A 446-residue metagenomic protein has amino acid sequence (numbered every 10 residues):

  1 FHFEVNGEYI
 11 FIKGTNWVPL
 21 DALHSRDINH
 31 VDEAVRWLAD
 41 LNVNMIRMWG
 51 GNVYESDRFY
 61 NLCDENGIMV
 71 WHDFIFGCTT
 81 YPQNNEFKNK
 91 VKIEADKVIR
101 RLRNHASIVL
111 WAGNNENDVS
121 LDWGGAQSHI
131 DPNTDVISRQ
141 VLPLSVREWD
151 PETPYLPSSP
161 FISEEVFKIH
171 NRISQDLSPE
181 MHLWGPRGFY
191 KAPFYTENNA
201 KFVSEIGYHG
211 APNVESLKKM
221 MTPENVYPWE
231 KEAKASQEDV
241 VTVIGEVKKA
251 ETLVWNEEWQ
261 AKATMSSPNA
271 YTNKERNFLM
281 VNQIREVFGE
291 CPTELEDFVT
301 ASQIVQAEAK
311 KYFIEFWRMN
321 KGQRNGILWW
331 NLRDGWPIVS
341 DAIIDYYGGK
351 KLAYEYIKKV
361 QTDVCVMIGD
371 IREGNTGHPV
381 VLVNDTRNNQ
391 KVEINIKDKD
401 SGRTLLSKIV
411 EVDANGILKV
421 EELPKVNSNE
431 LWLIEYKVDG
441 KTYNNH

Functional and structural regions predicted by a protein language model:
F1-C78, K88-L110, Q260-T300, I304: Active-site-adjacent substrate/metal-binding segments within catalytic domains of carbohydrate-active enzymes
V5-N6, D400, V438: Structural motif
G7, K441-H446: Short beta-strand elements
N44, V109, T153, Q323-N325: Short acidic/polar active-site loop segments enriched in Thr and Asp
E65, Y81-I169, V305-E308, Y347-G348: Active-site neighborhood of glycoside hydrolase catalytic domains
L144-R147, L156-S159, V166, G185-N388: Substrate-binding clefts and catalytic carboxylate motifs of secreted carbohydrate-active enzymes
Q390-N395: Short, hydrophobic/aromatic beta-strand segments
K397-E435: Intrinsically disordered, low-complexity Pro/Gly/Ser/Thr-rich segments with frequent PxxP/GP/PP motifs and embedded
